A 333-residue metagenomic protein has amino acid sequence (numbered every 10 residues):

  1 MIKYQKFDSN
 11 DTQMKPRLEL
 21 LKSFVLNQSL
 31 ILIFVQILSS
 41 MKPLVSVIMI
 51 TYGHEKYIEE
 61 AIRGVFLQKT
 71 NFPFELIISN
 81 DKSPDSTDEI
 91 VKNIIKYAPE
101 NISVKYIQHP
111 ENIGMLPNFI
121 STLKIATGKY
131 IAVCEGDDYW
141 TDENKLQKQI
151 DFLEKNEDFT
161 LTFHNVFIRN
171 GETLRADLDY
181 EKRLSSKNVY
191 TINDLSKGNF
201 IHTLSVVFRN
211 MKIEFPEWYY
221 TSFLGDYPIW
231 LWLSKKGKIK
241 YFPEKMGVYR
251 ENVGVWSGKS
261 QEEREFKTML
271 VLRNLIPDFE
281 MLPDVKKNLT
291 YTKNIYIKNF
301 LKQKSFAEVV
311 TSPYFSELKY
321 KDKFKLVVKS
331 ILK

Functional and structural regions predicted by a protein language model:
F34, L38-K42, I297-K333: Membrane-interface aromatic/basic loop that binds lipid-linked glycans or pyrophosphate carriers, typified by
L44-S46, E75, P228: Cell-envelope/extracellular polymer assembly enzymes that use nucleotide-activated donors
H54-L67: Short, well-formed alpha-helical segments that are part of the catalytic scaffolds of diverse glycosyltransferases
N80-I90, E111, E135: A conserved acidic beta->alpha catalytic loop
H109-A126, K148: Glycine-rich, basic loop-to-helix element that forms the pyrophosphate-binding segment of sugar-nucleotide handling
K124, H164, N170, E181-R264 (+1 more regions): Conserved nucleotide-sugar donor-binding catalytic segment
I131: Short aromatic/hydrophobic "clamp" motif used to bind/position activated sugar donors
N144-A176: Conserved donor NDP-sugar-binding/catalytic core segment of glycosyltransferases
